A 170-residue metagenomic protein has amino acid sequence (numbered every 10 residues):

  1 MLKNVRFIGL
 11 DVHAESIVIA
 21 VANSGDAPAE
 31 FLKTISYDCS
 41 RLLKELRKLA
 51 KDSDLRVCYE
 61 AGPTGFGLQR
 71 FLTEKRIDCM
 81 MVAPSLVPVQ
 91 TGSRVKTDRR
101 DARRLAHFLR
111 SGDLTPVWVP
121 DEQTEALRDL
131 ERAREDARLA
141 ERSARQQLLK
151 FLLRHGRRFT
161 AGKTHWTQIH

Functional and structural regions predicted by a protein language model:
M1-V5, L32, S40, K44: Intrinsically disordered, low-complexity and often Lys/Arg-enriched segments
L2-N23, L105: Gly/Thr-rich phosphate-binding beta-strand-loop-beta motif of the actin/hexokinase/Hsp70
E15-R41: Short glycine-rich, Thr/Ser-proximal phosphate-binding strand/loop in the N-terminal lobe of ATP-dependent enzymes
C39-R56: Short, basic/hydrophobic alpha-helical segments
C58-G67: Acidic, metal-coordinating catalytic cores used for nucleic-acid/nucleotide bond scission and strand-transfer chemistry
T73, M80-R132, H170: Short alpha-helix plus adjacent loop in nuclease-associated cores
R132-H170: Glycine-rich, often acidic, oxyanion-interacting loops/wings at catalytic, nucleic-acid, or phospho-protein interfaces
